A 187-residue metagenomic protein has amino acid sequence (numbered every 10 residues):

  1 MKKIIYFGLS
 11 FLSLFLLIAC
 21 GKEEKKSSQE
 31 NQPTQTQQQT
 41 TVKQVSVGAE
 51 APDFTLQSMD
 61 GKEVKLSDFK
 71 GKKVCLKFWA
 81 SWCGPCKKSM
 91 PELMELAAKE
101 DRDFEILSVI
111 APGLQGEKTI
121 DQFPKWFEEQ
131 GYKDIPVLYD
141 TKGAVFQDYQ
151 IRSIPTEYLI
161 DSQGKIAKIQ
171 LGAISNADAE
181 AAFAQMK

Functional and structural regions predicted by a protein language model:
M1-A51, K187: N-terminal targeting signals for export/organelle localization
Q37, L159-K187: Thiol-/selenol-based redox modules, centered on thioredoxin-like and closely related oxidoreductase domains
V45-G48, D53-V74, A98: A short beta-strand-turn-helix
V64-K87, L107: Short active-site neighborhood of thiol/selenol oxidoreductases, capturing the structured segment around
K72-K73, K88-A111, E128, N176 (+1 more regions): Conserved helix-turn-beta segment immediately C-terminal to the redox Cys motif in thioredoxin-like folds
A80-P85, P112-Q115, G143-V145, R152 (+1 more regions): Solvent-exposed loop/turn segments at secondary-structure junctions within structured extracellular/periplasmic domains
F104-K118, D134-K142: Thiol-based oxidoreductase modules, predominantly thioredoxin-like and allied folds used for disulfide exchange
Q122-Q163: Short, internal strand/loop/helix patches that form the active-site neighborhood or redox-interaction surface
